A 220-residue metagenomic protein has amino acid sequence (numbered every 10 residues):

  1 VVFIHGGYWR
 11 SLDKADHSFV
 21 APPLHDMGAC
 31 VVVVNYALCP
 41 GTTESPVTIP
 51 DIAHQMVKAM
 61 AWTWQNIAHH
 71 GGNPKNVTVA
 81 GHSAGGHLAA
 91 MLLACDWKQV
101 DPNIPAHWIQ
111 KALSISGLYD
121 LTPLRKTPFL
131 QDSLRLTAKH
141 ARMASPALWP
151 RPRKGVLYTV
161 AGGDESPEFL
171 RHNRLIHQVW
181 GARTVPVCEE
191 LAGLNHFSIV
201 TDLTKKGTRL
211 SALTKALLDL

Functional and structural regions predicted by a protein language model:
V1-L220: Alpha/beta-hydrolase superfamily serine-hydrolase fold, recognizing
